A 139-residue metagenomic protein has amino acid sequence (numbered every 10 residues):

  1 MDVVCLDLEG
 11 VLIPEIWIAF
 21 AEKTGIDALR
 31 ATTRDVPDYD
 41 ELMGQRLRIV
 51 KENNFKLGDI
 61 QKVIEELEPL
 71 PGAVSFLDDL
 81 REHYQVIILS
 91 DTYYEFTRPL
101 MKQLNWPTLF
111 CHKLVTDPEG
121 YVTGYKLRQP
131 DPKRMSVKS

Functional and structural regions predicted by a protein language model:
D2-P118: Alpha-helical substrate-recognition element adjacent to the catalytic core
D117-Y125: Short, charged, surface-exposed secondary-structure boundary motifs
R128-S139: Conserved Lys-Pro-Asp/Glu-containing loop-to-beta segment of HAD-superfamily phosphomonoesterases, centered on
